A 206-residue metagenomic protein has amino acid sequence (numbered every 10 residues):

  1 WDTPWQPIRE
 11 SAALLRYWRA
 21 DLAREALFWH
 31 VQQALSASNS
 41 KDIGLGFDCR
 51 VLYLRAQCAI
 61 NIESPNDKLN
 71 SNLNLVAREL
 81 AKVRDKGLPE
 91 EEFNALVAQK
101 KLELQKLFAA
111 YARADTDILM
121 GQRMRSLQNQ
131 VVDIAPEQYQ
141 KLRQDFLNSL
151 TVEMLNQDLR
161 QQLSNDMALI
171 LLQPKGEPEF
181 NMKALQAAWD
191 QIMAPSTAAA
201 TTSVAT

Functional and structural regions predicted by a protein language model:
W1-L15, V31-S149, M167-P174: M16 family metallopeptidases and their MPP-like homologs
L14-R16, A20-R24: Long, His/Glu/Asp-enriched segments that create or flank divalent metal/ion-associated functional microenvironments
D21, V76, L155: Divalent metal-coordination and catalytic microenvironments
L22, A26-L27, C58: Noncatalytic, helix-rich "gating/capping" subdomain that lines the substrate-entry/channel surface of large enzyme
M154, D158, Q162-T206: Segments forming glycine/polar-rich beta-alpha architectures that bind adenosine-containing cofactors
